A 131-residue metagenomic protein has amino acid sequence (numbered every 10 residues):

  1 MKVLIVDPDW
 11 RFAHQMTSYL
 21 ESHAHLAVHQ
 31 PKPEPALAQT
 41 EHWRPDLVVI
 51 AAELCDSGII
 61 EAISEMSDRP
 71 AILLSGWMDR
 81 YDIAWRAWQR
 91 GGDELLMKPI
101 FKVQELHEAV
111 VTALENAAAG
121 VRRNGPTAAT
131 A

Functional and structural regions predicted by a protein language model:
W10-H29: Two-component/phosphorelay signaling modules centered on CheY-like receiver
H29-L47, A51-C55: Acidic, metal-coordinating helix/loop segments flanking the phosphotransfer/catalytic sites of two-component signaling
S57-R69: Short amphipathic alpha-helix used as the core "switch/output" element in two-component signaling
S64, W85-Q89, V111: Alpha4-beta5-alpha5 "output face"
R69-Y81: A short, hydrophobic beta-strand element within the central beta-sheet of small alpha/beta folds
M78-L96: Alpha4 helix (beta4-alpha4-beta5 surface) of REC/receiver domains from two-component response regulators
D82, I100-V110, L114: C-terminal output helix
E115-A131: CheY-like receiver
